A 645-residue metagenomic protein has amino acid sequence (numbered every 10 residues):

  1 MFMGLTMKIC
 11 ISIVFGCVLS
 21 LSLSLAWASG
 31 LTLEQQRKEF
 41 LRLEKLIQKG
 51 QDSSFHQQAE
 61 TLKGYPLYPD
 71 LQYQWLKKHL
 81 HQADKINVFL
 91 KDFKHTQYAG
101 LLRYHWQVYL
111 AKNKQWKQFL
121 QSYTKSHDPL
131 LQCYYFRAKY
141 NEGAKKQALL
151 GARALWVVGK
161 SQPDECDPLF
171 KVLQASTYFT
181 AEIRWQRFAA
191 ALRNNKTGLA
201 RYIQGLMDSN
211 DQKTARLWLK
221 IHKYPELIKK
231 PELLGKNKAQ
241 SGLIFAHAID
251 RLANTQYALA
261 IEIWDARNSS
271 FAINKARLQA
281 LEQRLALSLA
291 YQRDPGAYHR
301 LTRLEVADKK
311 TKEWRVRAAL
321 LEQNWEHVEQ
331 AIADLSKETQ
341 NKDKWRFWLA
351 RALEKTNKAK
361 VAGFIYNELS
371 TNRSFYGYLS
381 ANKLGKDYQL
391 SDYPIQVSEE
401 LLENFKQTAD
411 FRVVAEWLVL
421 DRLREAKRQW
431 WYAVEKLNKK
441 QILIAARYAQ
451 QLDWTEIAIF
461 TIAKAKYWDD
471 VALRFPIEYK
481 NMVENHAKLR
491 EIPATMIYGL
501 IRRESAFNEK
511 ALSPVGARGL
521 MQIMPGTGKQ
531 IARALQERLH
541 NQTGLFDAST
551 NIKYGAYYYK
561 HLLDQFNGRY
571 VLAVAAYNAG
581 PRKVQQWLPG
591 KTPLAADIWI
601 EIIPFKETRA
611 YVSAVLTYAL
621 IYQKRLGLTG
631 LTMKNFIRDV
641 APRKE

Functional and structural regions predicted by a protein language model:
L23-W27: N-terminal signal peptide c-region/cleavage motif recognized by signal peptidases
S29-E39, Q51, L62-D70, Q82-A83 (+18 more regions): Generic helix N-cap/helix-start motif at coil->alpha-helix transitions
K49, Y109, N113, E142-G143 (+7 more regions): Structural motif corresponding to the intra-repeat A-B loop/turn of tetratricopeptide repeats
S53-A59, Q82-F93, Q115-K125, K146-V158 (+12 more regions): Alpha-helical repeat scaffolds
Y73, H95, A266, H299-L301 (+7 more regions): Catalytic glycan-binding domains that act on GlcNAc-containing polysaccharides
W75-K77, L90-K91, R103-V108, E282-Y291 (+1 more regions): Alpha-helical adaptor scaffolds
G363, N367-W417, M482-V483, A487 (+1 more regions): Extracellular/periplasmic ectodomains of large secreted or surface enzymes and adhesion receptors
